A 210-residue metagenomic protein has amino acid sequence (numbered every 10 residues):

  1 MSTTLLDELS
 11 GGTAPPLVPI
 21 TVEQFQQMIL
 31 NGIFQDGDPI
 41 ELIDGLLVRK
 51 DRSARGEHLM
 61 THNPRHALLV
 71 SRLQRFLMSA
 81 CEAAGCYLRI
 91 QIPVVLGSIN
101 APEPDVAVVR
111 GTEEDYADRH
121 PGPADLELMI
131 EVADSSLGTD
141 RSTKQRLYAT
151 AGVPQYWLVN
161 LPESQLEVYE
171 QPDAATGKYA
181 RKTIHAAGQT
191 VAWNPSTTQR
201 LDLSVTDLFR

Functional and structural regions predicted by a protein language model:
M1-R210: Gly/Pro/Ser/Thr-rich low-complexity, intrinsically disordered segments predominantly at protein N-termini
